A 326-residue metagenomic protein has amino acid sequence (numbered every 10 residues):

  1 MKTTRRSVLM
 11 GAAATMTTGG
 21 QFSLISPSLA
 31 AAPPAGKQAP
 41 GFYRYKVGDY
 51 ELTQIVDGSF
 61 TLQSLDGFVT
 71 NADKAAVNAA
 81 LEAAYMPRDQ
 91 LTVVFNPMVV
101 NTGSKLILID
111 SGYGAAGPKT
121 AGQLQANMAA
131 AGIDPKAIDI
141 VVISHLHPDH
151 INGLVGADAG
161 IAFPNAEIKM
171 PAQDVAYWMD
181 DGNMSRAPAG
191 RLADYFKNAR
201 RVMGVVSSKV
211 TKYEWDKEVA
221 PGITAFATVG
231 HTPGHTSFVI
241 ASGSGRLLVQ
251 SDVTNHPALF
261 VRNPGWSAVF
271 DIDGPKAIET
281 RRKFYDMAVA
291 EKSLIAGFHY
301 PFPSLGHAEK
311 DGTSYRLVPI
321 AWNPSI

Functional and structural regions predicted by a protein language model:
M1-G19, S23-S26: N-terminal secretory signal peptides and thylakoid transit peptides that target proteins across membranes
T3-T4, P118, S237, G243-I326: Cap/insert and terminal regions of metallo-dependent hydrolase folds
S23-T53: C-terminal segment of N-terminal export signals and the immediately downstream linker at the start of the mature
G41-A131, S237-T254: Conserved beta-strand hairpin/beta-sheet module of binuclear metal-dependent hydrolase folds, prominently
D49, V100, D110, I138 (+6 more regions): Divalent metal-coordination and catalytic microenvironments
D57-G58, S111-Y113, L146, Q173-D174 (+3 more regions): Active-site metal-binding loops of divalent metal-dependent hydrolases
V94-P97, P118-K169: Active-site metal-binding motif and surrounding structural segment of the metallo-beta-lactamase
G122, A129-I133, A137, P164-E167 (+3 more regions): Metallo-beta-lactamase
